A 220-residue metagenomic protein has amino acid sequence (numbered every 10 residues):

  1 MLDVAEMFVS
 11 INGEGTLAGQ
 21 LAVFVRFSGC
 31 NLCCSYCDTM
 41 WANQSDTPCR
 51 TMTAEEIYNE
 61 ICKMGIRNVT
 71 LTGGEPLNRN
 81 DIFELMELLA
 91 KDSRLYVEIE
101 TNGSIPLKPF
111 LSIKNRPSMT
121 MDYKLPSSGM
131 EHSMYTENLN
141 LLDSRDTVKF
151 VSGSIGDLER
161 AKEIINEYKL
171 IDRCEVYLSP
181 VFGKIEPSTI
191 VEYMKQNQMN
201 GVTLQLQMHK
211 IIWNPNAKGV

Functional and structural regions predicted by a protein language model:
M1-S28, L32-Y36, M40-W41, N197-T203 (+2 more regions): Flexible, acidic/Gly-rich N-terminal and inter-domain linker regions that tether and position cofactor-handling modules
L2, V9, L21-A22, C33-P117: Conserved Radical SAM active-site core
A5, I11, D46, S133-T136: A generic, residue-level signal for flexible/boundary positions that often mark functional hotspots
L21, S28, P48, K149-S152 (+1 more regions): Short N-terminal micro-motifs specific to bacterial/archaeal maturation and metal-cluster initiation sites
F24, T70, T147-K149: Short aromatic/hydrophobic contact patches that present stacked aromatics for nucleic-acid/ligand binding
S28-N31, I57-Y58, S133-M134, E163: Short hydrophobic/aromatic-rich motifs at helix boundaries and adjacent loops
L77-V220: Conserved AdoMet/S-adenosylmethionine-binding subsite of the radical SAM
